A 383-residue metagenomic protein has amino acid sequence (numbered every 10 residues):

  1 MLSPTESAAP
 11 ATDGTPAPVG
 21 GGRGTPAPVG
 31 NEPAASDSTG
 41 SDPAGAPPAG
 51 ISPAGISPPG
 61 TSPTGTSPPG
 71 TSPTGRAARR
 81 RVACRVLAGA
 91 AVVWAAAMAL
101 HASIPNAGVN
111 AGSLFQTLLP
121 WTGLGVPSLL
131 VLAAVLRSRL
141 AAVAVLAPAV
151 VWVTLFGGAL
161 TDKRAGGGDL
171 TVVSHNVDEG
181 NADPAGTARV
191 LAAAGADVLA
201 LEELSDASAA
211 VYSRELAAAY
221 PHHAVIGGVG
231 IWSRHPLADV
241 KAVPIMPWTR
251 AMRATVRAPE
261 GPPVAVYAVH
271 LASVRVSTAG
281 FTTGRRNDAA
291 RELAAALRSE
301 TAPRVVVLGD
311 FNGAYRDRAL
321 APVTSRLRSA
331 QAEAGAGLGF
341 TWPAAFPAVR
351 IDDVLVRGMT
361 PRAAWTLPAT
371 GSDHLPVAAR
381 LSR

Functional and structural regions predicted by a protein language model:
L2-E32, T39, P58, P63 (+1 more regions): N-terminal, active-site-proximal structural segment of metallo-dependent hydrolase catalytic domains
D42: Short Gly/Ser/Thr- and charged-rich N-terminal loops/segments that act as flexible capping/hinge elements
V172, D178-A192, E203-R383: Soluble catalytic domains of enzymes that build or remodel membrane lipids, polysaccharides, and related
